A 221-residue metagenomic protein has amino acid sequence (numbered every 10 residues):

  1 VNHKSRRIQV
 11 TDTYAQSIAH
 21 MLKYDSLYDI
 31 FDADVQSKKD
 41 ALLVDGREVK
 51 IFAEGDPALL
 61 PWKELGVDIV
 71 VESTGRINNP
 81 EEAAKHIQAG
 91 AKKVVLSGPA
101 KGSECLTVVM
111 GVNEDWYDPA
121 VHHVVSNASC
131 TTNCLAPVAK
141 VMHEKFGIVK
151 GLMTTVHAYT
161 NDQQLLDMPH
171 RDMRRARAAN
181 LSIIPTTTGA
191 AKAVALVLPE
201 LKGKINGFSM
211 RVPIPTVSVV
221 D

Functional and structural regions predicted by a protein language model:
V1-A176: N-terminal Rossmann-like NAD(P) cofactor-binding subdomain of oxidoreductases, focused on the glycine-rich
K145, K150-T154, N161-D221: C-terminal substrate-binding/catalytic lobe of Rossmann-fold NAD(P)-dependent dehydrogenases
